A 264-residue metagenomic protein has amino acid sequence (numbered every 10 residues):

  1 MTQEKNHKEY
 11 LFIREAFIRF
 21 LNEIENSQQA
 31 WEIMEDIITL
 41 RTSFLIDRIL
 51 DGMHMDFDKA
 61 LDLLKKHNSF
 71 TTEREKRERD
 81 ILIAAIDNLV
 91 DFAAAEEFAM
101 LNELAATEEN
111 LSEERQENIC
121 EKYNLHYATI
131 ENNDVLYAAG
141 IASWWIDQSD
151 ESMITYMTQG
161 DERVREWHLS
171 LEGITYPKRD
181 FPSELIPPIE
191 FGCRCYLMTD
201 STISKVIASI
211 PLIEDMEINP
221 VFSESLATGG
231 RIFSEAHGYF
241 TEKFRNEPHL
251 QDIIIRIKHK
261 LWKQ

Functional and structural regions predicted by a protein language model:
M1-I119, S201-Q264: N-terminal leader/targeting and assembly helices and adjacent pre-domain segments
D91-I154: Active-site acidic/histidine clusters and adjacent loop/turn architecture that either coordinate catalytic ions
A128-G192, Y196-I203: Conserved short secondary-structure elements within globular domains
